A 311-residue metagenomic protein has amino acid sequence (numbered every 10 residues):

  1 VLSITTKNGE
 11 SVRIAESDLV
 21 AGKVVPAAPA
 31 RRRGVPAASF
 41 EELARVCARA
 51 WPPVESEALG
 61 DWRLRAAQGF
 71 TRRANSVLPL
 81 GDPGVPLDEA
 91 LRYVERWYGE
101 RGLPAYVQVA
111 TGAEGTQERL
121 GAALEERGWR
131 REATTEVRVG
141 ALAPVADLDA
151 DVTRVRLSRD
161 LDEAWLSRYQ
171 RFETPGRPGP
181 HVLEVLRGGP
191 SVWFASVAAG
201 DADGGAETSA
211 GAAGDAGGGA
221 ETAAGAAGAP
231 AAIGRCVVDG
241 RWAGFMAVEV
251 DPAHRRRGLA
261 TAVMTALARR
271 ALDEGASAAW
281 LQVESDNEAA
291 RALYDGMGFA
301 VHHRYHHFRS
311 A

Functional and structural regions predicted by a protein language model:
V1-R72: Conserved RNA-binding domains used in RNP assembly and mRNA/RNA metabolism
P53, R63, L87-P178, F308-R309: Acyl-donor-binding surface of acyltransferase catalytic domains
E55-G60, R119-R127, S191-A210, G214-G217 (+2 more regions): Conserved beta-hairpin
L87-E95, A247-P252, R256-D273, A292-G296: Conserved acetyl-CoA-binding loop-helix of GNAT-fold acetyltransferases
R101-T111, A271-Q282: Conserved GNAT acetyl-CoA-binding A-motif
V109-T116, P252, L281-R291, F308-A311: Conserved beta-strand-loop-alpha-helix junction that forms the acyl-donor binding cleft
E114-W129, T261, S285-R304: Conserved active-site alpha-helix within GNAT-family acetyltransferase domains
D149-D201, E221-A247: Flexible, substrate/cofactor-facing loop regions flanked by secondary structure within enzyme catalytic domains
